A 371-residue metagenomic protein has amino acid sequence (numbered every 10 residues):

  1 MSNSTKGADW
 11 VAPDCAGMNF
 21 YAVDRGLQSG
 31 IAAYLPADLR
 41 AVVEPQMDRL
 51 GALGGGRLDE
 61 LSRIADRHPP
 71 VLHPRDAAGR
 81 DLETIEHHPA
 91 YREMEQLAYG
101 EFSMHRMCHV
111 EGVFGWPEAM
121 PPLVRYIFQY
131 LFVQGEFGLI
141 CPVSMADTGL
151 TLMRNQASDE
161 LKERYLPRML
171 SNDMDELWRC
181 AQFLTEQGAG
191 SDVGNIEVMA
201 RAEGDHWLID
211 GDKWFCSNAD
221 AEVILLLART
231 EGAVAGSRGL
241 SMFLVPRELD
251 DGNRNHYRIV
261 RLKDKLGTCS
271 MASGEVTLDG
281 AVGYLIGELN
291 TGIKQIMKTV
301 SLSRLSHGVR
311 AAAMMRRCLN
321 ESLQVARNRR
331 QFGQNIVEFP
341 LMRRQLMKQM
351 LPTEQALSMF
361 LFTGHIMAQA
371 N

Functional and structural regions predicted by a protein language model:
M1-P117: Extended, charge-enriched "interface" segments that sit outside catalytic cores
L35-L58, P117, L123, I140-E163 (+3 more regions): N-terminal leader/propeptide and maturation segments of large enzyme subunits in energy/redox metabolism and hydrolases
E83-E176, S217-A219, L357: Internal helix-loop-helix
P117, D251-H256, V260, A272-S303 (+1 more regions): A glycine-rich, basic-preceded beta-loop-alpha segment at the flavin cofactor/substrate interface of flavin-utilizing
A157-V198, A202-D205, L361-N371: Internal maturation/activation junctions in enzymes
G188-S191, F215-S217, V234, K265-M271: Short Gly/Pro-enriched turn/cap motifs at secondary-structure boundaries
H206, D210-R254: A short core secondary-structure module
R304-A370: Extended amphipathic alpha-helical segments enriched in small hydrophobics
